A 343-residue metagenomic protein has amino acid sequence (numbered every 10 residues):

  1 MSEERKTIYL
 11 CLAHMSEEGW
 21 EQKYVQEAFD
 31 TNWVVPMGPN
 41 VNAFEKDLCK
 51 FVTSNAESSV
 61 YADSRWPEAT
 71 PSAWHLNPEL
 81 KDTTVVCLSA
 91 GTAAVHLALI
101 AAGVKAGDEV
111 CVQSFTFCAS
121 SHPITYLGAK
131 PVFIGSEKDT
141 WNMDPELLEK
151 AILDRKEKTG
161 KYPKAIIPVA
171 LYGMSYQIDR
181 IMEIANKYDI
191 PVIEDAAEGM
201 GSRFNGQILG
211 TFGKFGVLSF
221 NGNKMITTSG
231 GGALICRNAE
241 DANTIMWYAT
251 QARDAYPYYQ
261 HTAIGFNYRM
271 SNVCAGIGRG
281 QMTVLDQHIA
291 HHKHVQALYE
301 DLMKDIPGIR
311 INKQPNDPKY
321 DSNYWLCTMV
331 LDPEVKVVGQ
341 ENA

Functional and structural regions predicted by a protein language model:
M1-L97, A101, K105, N186: Conserved PLP-binding active-site segment in aminotransferase class I/II-type PLP enzymes
M37, V41, G91-V95, F117 (+3 more regions): Conserved donor sugar-nucleotide recognition element shared by glycan-biosynthetic enzymes
P39-D47, F51-T53, E79-D82, E146 (+7 more regions): PLP-dependent aminotransferase class I/II
S64, L88, A93-I152: Conserved PLP-anchoring active-site segment centered on the Schiff-base-forming lysine
V86, C111, V132, P191-I193 (+2 more regions): Structural detector of well-ordered beta-strand residues that form the stable sheet scaffold of enzyme domains
S136, G222, T250: Short, conserved catalytic or interaction motifs in soluble domains
D139-T228, A233-I235, E240: Active-site phosphate-binding strand-loop segment of PLP-dependent enzymes
